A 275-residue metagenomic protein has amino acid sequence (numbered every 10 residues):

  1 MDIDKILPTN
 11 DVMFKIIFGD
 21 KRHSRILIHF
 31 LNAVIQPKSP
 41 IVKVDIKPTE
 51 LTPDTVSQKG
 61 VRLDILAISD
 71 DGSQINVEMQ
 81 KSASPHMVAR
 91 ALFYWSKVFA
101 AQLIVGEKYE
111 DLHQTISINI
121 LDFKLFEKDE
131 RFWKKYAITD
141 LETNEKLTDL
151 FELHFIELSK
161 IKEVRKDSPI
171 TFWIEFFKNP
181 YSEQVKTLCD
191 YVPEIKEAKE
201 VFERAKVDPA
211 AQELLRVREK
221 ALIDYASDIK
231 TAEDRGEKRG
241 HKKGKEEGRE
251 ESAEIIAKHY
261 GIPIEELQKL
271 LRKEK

Functional and structural regions predicted by a protein language model:
M1-I3, I75-Q80, I174-K275: Short, charged alpha-helical interaction segments and adjacent helix-coil junctions
M1-Q212: Conserved single-residue anchors adjacent to enzymatic active/cofactor-binding motifs
